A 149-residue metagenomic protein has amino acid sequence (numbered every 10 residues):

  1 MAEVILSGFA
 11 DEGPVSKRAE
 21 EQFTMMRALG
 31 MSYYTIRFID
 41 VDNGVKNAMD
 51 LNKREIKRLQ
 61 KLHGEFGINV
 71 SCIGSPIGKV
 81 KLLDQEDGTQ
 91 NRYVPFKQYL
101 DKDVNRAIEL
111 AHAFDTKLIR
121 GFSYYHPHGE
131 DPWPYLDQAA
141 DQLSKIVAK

Functional and structural regions predicted by a protein language model:
M1-K17: Boundary/entry segment of secreted carbohydrate-active catalytic domains
A2-V4, T24-M31: A short, Lys/Arg-enriched amphipathic alpha-helix followed by its capping loop at the start of a domain
F9-G13, R37-V41, S75-G78, Y124-H126: Active-site beta-loop-alpha junctions enriched in small/polar residues
R18-M25, E65, V80-K149: Active-site acidic/histidine proton-transfer and metal-coordination neighborhood in alpha/beta enzyme cores
Y34-T35, C72-G74, R120: Conserved beta-strand positions in the central sheet of alpha/beta enzyme cores
T35-G64, S123-E130: Glycine-rich, proline-tolerant flexible connector loops at the mouths of alpha/beta enzymes
L59-V80: Glycine-rich, aromatic-flanked loop segments that form ligand/cofactor-binding clefts across common enzyme folds
